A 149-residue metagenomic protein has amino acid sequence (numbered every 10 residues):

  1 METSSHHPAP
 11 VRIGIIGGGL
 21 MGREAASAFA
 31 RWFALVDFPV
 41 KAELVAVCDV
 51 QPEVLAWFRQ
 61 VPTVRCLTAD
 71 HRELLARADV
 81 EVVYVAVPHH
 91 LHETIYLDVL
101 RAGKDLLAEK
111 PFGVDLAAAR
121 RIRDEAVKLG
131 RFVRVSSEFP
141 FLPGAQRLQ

Functional and structural regions predicted by a protein language model:
M1-P62: N-terminal Rossmann-like dinucleotide-binding module
R12, E43, D79-V82, D105 (+1 more regions): Structural signature of beta-strand start/N-cap positions in the alpha/beta core of ABC transporter nucleotide-binding
R12, V54-L55, H92, K110 (+1 more regions): Short, cationic motifs built from Arg/Lys/His that form the positively charged side of catalytic pockets
G17, P88, P111, S137-P140: Structured beta->alpha junctions
L35-V40, A102, V127-R131: Short helix-capping segments at alpha-helix termini
V61-E125: Beta-loop-alpha module in the N-terminal Rossmann-like domain of NAD(P)-dependent dehydrogenases, especially those
G113-Q149: A contiguous active-site-proximal alpha/beta segment in oxidoreductase catalytic domains
